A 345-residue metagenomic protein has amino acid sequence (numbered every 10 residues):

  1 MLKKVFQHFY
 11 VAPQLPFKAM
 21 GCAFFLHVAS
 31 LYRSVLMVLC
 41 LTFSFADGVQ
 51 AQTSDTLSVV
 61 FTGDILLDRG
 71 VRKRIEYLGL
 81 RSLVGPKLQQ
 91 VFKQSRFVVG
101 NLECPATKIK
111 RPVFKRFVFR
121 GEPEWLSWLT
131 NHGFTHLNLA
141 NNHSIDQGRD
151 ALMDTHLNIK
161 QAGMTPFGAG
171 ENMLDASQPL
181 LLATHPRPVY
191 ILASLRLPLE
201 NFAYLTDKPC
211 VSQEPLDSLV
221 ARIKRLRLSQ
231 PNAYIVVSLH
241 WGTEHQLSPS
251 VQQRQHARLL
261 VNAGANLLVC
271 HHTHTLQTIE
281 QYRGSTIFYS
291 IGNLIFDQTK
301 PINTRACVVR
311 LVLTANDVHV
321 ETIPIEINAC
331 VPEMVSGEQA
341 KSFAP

Functional and structural regions predicted by a protein language model:
V5, F9-V35: Bacterial N-terminal signal peptides that target proteins for export
S34-S44: Bacterial N-terminal signal peptides
D47-Q50: Sec/Tat signal peptide C-region and signal peptidase I cleavage site
Q52-P345: Acidic, metal/ion-coordinating pockets
